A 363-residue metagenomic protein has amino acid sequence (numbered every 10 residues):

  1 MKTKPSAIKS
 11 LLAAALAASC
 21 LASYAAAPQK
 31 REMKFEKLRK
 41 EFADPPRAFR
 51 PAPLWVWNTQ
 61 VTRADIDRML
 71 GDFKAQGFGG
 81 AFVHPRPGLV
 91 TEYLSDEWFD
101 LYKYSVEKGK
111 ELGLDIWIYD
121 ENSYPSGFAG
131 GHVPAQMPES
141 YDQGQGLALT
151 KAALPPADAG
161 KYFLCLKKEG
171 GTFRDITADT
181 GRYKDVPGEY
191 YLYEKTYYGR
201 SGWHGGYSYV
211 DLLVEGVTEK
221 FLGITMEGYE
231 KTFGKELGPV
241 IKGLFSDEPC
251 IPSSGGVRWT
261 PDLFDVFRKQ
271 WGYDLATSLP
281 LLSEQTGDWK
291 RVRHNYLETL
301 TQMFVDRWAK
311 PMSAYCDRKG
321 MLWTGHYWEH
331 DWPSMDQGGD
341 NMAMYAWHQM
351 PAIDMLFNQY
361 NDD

Functional and structural regions predicted by a protein language model:
K2-L12: Bacterial N-terminal signal peptides that target proteins for export
A13-C20: Bacterial N-terminal signal peptides
A22-K30: Bacterial Sec-dependent signal peptides at the C-terminal "C-region" and cleavage site
K30-P45, R50, D65-Q76, G80 (+2 more regions): Mature extracytoplasmic enzyme cores
P53-V56, G80-H84, I116-I118, G243-F245 (+2 more regions): Structural recognition of the beta-strand scaffold that forms the well-ordered cores of secreted hydrolase catalytic
W57-D65, P87-D100, W328-D336, N358-D363: Acidic-and-aromatic substrate-binding clefts and catalytic sites of carbohydrate-active enzymes
I116-S123, I241-E248, L300-D336: Aromatic-lined carbohydrate-recognition surfaces of secreted/lumenal glycan-active proteins
P125-M137, P249-L263, T324-F357: Substrate-binding cleft/loops of secretory-pathway carbohydrate-active enzymes
